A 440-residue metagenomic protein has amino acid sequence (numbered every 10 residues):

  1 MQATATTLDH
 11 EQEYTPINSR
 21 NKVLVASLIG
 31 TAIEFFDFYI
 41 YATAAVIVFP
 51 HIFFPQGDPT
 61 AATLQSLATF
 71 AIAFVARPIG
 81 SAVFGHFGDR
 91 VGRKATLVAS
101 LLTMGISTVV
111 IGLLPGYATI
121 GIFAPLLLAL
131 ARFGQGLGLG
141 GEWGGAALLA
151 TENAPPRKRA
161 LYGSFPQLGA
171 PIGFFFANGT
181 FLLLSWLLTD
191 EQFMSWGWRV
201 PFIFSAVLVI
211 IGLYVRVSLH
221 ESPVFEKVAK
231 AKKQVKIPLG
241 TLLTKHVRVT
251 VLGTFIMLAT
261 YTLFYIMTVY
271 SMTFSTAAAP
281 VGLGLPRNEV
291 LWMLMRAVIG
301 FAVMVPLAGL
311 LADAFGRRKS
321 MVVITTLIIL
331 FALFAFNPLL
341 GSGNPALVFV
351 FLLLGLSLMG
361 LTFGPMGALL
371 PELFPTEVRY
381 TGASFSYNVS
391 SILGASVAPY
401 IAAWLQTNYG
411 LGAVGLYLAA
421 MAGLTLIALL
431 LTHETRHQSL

Functional and structural regions predicted by a protein language model:
A42-T43, H246-F301, G394-A398: Extracytoplasmic gate region of multi-pass secondary transporters
A45-P78: Extracellular/periplasmic helix-loop-helix junction of adjacent transmembrane segments in MFS-like secondary
S81-R93, V305-R317: Helix-to-loop junctions at the C-terminal end of transmembrane segments in multipass secondary transporters
R90-L102, A314-T326: Cytoplasmic membrane-interface "Motif A"-like loop-to-helix N-cap segments of 12-TM Major Facilitator Superfamily
L102-I120, T326-S342: C-terminal ends and interior cores of transmembrane alpha-helices in multi-pass membrane transporters/permeases
L161-S185, Y387-A398: Glycine-rich segments within core transmembrane alpha-helices of 12-TM secondary carriers
G212-L219, M421-L440: Multi-pass alpha-helical transporter architecture, strongest for 12-TM Major Facilitator/SLC carriers used
R318-P365: C-terminal transmembrane helical hairpin of 12-TM major facilitator-type secondary transporters
